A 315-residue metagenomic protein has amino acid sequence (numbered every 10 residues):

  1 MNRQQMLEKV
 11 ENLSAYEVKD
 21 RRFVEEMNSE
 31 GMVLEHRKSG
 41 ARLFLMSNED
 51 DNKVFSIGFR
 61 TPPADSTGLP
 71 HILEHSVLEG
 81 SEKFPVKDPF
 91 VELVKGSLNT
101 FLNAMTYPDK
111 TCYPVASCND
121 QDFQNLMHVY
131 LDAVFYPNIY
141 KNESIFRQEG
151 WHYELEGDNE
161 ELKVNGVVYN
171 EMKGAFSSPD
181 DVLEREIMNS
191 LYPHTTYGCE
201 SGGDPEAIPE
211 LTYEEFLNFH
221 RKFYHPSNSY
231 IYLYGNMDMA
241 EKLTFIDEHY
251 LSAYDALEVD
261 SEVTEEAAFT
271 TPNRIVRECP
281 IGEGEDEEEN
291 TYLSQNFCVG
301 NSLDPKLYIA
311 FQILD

Functional and structural regions predicted by a protein language model:
M1-S14, P62, S76-T270, E288-S294 (+1 more regions): Charge-rich, well-structured scaffold segments of protease-associated domains
N2-E49: N- or domain-start disorder-to-order transition segments that initiate the globular core
R21-S29, R37-K38, N48-D50, A104-D109 (+2 more regions): Short, ordered beta-strand-loop transition motifs
E30-H36, Y113-V115, R277: Generic recognition of long tandem-repeat/solenoid scaffolds
M32, L43, F55, T111 (+5 more regions): A broad, low-specificity signal marking well-ordered, structured residues that form hydrophobic/aromatic
K38, E49, P280-I281, F297-N301: A broadly conserved detector of short glycine/acidic/proline-rich loop/turn motifs that flank catalytic sites and bind
S47-L93, D304-D315: Active/ligand-binding-proximal structured segments within catalytic/core domains that scaffold catalytic residues
T271-E283: Short, low-order "capping/linker" segments at domain edges
